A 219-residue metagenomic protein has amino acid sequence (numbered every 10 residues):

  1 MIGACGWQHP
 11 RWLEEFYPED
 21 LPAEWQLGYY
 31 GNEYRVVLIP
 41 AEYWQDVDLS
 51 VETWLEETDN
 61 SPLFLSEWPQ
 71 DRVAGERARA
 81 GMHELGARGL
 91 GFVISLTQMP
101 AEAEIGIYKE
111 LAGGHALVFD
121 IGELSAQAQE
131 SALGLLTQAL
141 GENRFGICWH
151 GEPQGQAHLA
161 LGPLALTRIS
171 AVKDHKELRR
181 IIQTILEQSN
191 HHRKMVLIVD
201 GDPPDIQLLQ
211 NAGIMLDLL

Functional and structural regions predicted by a protein language model:
M1-L219: Residues lining hydrophobic/aromatic ligand-binding pockets adjacent to catalytic sites
